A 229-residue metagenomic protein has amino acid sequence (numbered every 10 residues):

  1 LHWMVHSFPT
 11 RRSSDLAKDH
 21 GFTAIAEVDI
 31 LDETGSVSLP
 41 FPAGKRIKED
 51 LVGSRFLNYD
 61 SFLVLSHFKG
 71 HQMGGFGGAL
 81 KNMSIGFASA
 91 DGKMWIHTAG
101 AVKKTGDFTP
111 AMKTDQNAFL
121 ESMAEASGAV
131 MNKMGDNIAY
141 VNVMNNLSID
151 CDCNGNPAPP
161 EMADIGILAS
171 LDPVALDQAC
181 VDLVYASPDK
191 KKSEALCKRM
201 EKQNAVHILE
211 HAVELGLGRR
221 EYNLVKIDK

Functional and structural regions predicted by a protein language model:
L1-S13: Short, small-residue-biased leader/transition segments that mark boundaries at the very start of proteins
R11-K229: Extended, low-polarity segments enriched in aliphatic/aromatic residues
